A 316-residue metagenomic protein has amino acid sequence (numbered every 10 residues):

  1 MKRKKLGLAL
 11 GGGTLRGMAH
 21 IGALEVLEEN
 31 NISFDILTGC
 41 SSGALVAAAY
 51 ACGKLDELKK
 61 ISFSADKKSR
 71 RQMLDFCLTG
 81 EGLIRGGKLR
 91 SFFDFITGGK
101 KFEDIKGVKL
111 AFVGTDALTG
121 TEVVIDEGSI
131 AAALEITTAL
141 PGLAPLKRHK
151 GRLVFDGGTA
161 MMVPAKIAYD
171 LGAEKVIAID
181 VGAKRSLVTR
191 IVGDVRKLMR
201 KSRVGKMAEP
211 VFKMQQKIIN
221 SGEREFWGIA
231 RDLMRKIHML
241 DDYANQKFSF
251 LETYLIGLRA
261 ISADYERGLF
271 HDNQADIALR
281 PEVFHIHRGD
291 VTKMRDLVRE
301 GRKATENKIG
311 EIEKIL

Functional and structural regions predicted by a protein language model:
M1-C40, A48-L316: Patatin-like phospholipase
